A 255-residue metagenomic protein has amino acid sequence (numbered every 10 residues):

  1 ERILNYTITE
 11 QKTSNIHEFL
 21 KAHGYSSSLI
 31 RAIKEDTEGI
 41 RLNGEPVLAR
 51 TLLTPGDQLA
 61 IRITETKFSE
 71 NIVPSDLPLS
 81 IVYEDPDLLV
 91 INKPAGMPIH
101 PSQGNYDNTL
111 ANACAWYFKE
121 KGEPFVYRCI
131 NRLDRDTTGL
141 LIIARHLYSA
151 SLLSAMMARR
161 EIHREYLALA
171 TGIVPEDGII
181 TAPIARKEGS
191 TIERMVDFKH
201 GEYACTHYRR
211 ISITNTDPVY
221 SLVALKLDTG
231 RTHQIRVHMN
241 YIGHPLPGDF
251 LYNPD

Functional and structural regions predicted by a protein language model:
E1-D255: RNA pseudouridine synthases
